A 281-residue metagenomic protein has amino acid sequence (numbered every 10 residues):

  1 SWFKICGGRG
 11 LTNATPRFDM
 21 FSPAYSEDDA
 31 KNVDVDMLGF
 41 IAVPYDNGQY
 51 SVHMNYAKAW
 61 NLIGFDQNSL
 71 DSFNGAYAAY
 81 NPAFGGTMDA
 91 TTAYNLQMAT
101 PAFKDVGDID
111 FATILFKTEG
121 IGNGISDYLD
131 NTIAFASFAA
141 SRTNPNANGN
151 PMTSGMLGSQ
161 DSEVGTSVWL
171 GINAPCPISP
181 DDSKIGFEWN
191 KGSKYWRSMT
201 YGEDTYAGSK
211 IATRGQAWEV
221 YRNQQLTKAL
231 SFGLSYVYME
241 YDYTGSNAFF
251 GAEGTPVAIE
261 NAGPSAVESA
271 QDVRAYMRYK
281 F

Functional and structural regions predicted by a protein language model:
S1-A78: Aromatic- and glycine-enriched pocket-lining scaffold segments that form the walls of small-molecule binding clefts
G48-M54, W60-I63, Q67-F281: Outer-membrane beta-barrel pore domains
